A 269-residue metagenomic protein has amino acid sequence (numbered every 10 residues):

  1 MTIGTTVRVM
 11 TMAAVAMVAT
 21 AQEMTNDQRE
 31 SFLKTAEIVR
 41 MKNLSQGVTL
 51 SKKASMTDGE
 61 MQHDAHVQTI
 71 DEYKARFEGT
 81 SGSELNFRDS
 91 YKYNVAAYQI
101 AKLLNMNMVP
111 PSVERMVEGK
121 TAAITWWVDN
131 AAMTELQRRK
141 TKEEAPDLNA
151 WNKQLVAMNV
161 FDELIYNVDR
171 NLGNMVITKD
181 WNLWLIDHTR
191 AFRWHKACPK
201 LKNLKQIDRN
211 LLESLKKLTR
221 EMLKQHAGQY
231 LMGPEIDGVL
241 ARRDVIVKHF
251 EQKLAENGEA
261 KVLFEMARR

Functional and structural regions predicted by a protein language model:
M1-T5: N-terminal secretory signal peptides that target proteins for export/translocation
V7-G59, G233-R269: Regulatory N- and C-terminal appendages and interdomain linkers associated with kinase/kinase-like NTP transferase
M24, E60-Q62, Q68-S81, I186 (+1 more regions): Active-site-flanking segments in enzyme catalytic domains
K34-P146, D162-E163, N167, K179: Conserved ATP-binding subdomain of kinase catalytic cores across diverse folds
A54-M56, V67, Q154-A191, V239: Active-site acidic catalytic loop and adjacent metal/ATP-binding pocket of ATP-dependent phosphoryl transfer enzymes
E118-L164, K205-Q206, K216-D237, D244: ATP-dependent phospho-/nucleotidyl transfer catalytic cores
E135-R139, R170-M175, K196-A197: A short secondary-structure junction signal
T178-R269: C-terminal catalytic region of ATP-dependent kinase domains
